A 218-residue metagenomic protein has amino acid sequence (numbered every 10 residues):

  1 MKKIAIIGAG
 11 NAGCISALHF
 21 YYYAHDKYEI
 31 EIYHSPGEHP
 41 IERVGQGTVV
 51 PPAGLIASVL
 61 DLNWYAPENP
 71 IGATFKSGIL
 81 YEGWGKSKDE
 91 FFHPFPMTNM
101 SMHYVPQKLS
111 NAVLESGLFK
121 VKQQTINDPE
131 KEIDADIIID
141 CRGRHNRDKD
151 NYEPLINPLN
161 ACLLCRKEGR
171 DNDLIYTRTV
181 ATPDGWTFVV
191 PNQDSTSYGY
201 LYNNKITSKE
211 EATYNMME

Functional and structural regions predicted by a protein language model:
M1-A12: Beta1/beta-strand and adjacent pyrophosphate-binding region of the FAD-binding site in flavoprotein oxidoreductases
A12, E38, H145: Conserved Rossmann-like nucleotide-cofactor binding loop
S16-Y28, L55, V59, S116: A short, Lys/Arg-enriched amphipathic alpha-helix followed by its capping loop at the start of a domain
Y21-V44: Glycine-rich FAD pyrophosphate-binding loop
H39-F92: N-terminal FAD cofactor-binding segment of flavoenzymes
G72-R144: Feature captures the FAD/FMN-dependent oxidoreductase FAD-binding
A112-M217: Predominantly flavin-linked oxidoreductase catalytic cores and closely associated redox partners
